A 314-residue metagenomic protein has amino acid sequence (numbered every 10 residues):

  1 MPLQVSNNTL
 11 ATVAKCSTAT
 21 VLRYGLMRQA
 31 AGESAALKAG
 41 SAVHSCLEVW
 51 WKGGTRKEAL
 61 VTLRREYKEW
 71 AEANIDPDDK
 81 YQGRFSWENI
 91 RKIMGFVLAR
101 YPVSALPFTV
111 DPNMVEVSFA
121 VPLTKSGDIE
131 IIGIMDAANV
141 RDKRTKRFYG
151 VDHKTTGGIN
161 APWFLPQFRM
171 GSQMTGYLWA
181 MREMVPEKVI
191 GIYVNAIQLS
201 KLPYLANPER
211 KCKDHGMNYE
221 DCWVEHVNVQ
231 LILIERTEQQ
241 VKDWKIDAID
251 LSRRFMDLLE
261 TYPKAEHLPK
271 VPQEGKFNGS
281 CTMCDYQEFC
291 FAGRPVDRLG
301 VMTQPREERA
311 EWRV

Functional and structural regions predicted by a protein language model:
V5, Q167, W179-V314: Metal-dependent nuclease catalytic regions and adjoining charged, substrate-binding loops involved in nucleic-acid end
L10-G53, R91, E116, S280-Y286: Nuclease catalytic cores
C16-L22, R147-T155, R254-D257: Active-site-adjacent bridging/hinge elements
L26, E48-T55, P102, L123 (+3 more regions): Hydrophobic/aromatic-lined pockets within catalytic cores
A31-A35, A39, Q82, K125-S126 (+3 more regions): Conserved aromatic-histidine-acidic binding/catalytic patches
H44-T55, S252, M256, E260: Regular secondary-structure segments
C46-S118, P122: A non-catalytic, helix-rich entry segment at domain boundaries
M114-T175, W179-M181: Non-catalytic protein-protein interaction segments used by genome-maintenance enzymes to assemble and couple activities
